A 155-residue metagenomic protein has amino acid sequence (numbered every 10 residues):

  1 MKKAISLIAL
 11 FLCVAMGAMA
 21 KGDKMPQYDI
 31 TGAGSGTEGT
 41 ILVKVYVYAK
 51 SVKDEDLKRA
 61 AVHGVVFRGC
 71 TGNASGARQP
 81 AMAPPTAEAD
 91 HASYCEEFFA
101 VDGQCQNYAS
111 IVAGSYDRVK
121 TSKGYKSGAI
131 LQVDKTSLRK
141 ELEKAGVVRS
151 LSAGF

Functional and structural regions predicted by a protein language model:
A4-V14: Sec-dependent N-terminal signal peptides
M19-F155: Domain-level marker for long, solvent-exposed, non-transmembrane regions
